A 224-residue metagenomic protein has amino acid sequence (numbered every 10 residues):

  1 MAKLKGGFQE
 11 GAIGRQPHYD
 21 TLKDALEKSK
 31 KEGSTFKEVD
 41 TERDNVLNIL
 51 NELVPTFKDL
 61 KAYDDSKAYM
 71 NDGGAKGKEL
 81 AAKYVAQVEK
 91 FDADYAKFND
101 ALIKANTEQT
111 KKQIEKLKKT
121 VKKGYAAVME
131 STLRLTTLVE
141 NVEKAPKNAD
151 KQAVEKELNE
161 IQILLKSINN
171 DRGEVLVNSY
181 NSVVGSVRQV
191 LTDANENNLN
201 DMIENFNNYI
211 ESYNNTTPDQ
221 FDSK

Functional and structural regions predicted by a protein language model:
M1-G74: N-terminal Sec/ER secretory leader and immediately downstream segment of secreted/extracellular precursors
H18-A25, I49-E52, T56, D94 (+4 more regions): Amphipathic, well-ordered alpha-helical segments in soluble domains
T41-D44, N48-N51, P55-K58, A82-E89 (+5 more regions): Solvent-exposed, polar/charged alpha-helical surfaces in well-ordered, non-transmembrane soluble domains, broadly
N45, I49-E52, T56-Y63, A127 (+3 more regions): Solvent-exposed, amphipathic alpha-helical segments
K58-E89, E196-I203: Polar/charged, Q/E/K-enriched amphipathic alpha-helical segments with strong coiled-coil propensity that act as
K61-D72, I103-I114, F221: Structured alpha-helical bundle/scaffold domains in large eukaryotic membrane-trafficking regulators
G77-Y180: Extended amphipathic alpha-helical interaction segments
K156-K224: A cross-kingdom marker for long, charged
